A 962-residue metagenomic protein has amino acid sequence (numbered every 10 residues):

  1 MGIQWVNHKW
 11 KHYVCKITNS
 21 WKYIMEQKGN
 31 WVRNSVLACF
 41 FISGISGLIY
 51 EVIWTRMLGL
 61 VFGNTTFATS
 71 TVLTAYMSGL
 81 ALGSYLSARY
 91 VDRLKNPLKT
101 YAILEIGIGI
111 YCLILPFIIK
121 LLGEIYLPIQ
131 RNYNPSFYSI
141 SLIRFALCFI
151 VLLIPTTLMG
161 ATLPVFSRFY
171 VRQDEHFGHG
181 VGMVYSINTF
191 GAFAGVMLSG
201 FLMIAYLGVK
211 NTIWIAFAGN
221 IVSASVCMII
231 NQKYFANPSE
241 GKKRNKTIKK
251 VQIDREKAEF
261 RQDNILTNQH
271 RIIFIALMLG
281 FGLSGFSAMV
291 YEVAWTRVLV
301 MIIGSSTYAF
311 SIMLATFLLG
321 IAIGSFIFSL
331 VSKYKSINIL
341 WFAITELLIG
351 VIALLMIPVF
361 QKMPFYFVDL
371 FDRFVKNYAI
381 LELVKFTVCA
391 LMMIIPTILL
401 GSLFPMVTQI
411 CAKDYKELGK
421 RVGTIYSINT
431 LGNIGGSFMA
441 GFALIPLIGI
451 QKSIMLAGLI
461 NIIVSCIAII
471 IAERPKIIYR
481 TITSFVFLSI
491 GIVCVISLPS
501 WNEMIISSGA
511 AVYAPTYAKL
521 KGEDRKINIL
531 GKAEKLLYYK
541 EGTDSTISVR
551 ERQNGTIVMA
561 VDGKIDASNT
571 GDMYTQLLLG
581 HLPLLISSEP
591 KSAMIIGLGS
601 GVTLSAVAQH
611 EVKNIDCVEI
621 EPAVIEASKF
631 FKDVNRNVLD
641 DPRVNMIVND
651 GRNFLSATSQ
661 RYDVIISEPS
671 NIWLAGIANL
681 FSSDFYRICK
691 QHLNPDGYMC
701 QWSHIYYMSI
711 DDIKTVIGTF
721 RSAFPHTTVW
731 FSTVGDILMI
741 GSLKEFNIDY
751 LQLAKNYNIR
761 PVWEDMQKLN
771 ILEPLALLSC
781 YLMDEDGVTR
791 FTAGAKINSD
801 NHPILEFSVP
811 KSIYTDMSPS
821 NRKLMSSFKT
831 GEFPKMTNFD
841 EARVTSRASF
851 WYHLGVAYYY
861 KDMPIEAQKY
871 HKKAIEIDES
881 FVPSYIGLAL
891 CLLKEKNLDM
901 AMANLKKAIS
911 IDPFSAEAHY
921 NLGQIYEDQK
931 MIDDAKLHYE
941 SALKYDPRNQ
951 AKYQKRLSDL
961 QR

Functional and structural regions predicted by a protein language model:
I3-W10, V14-K755, V809, T815: Alpha-helical transmembrane segments of multi-pass membrane proteins
Y750-V844: SAM/dcSAM-binding transferase cores
R847, F881, S915, N949-Q950: Residue-level recognition of tetratricopeptide repeat
F850, S884, A918, K952-Y953: TPR alpha-solenoid repeat register
H853, G887, N921, K955-R956: Canonical tetratricopeptide repeat
Y860-K873, K894-K907, D928-S941: Structural signature of tandem alpha-helical TPR/SEL1-like repeats, specifically the intra-repeat loop/turn
